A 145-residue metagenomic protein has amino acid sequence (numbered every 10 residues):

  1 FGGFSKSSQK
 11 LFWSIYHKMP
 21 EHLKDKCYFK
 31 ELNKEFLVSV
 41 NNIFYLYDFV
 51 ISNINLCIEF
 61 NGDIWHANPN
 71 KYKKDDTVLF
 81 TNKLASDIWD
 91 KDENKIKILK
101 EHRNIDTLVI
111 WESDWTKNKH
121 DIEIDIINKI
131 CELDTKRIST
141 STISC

Functional and structural regions predicted by a protein language model:
F1-C145: Nucleic-acid endo/exonuclease domains
